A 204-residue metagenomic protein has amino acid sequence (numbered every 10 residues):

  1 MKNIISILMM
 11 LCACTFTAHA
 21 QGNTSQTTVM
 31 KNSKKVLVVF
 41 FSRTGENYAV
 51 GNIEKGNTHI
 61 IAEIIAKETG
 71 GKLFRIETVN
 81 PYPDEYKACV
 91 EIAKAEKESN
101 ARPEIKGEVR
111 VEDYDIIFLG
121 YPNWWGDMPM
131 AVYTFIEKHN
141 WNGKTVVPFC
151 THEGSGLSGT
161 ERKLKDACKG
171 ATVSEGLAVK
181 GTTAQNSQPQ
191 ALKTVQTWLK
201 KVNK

Functional and structural regions predicted by a protein language model:
M1-S25: Bacterial Sec-dependent N-terminal signal peptides
Q21-I116, G126, K193-K204: N-terminal beta1-alpha1-beta2 submodule of the flavodoxin-like/Rossmannoid cofactor-binding fold
L37-V39, F74, F118, V147-F149 (+1 more regions): Hydrophobic/aromatic beta-strand patches that form the interior of the parallel beta-sheet core in alpha/beta enzyme
R43-E46, T78-P83, N123-D127, H152-L157 (+1 more regions): Solvent-exposed loop/turn segments at secondary-structure junctions within structured extracellular/periplasmic domains
G70-E77, G107-D113, H152-T160, G181-P189: Low-complexity, flexible helical/coil segments
E85-T172: Helix-loop-strand module that forms the ligand-binding subsite of alpha/beta enzymes
T172, G176-K204: Glycine-rich phosphate/pyrophosphate-binding loop and the adjoining helix
